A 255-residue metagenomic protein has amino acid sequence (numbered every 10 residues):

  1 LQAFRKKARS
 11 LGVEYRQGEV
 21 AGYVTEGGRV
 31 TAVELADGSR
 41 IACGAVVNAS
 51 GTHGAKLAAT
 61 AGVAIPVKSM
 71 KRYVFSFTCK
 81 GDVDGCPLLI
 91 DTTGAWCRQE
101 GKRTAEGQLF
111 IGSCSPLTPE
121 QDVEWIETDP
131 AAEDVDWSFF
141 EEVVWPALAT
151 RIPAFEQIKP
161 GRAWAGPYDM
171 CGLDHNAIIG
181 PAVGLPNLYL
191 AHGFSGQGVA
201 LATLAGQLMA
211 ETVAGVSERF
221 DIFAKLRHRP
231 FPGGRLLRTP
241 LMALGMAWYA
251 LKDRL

Functional and structural regions predicted by a protein language model:
L1-A45: Helical element adjacent to the flavin cofactor pocket in flavoenzyme catalytic cores
L1-K7, G51-H53, W96, D136-A147 (+2 more regions): Mid-domain beta-loop-alpha active-site segment that forms a flexible, acidic cofactor/metal-binding surface
K7, L11, T60, L208 (+1 more regions): Active-site catalytic microenvironments for nucleophilic, acid-base chemistry
E14, A64, Q157-K159: Conserved beta-strand segments of alpha/beta enzyme cores
G22, I41, H53-A55, W96 (+1 more regions): Glycine-rich nucleotide phosphate-binding loop and flanking beta-alpha elements of Rossmann-like dinucleotide-binding
D37-G85: Central helical "cap/lid" subdomain
K80-Y189: Active-site lid/adjacent beta-loop-alpha segment flanking the redox-cofactor pocket in flavoenzymes
W145-L255: C-terminal catalytic lobe of FAD-dependent flavoproteins
